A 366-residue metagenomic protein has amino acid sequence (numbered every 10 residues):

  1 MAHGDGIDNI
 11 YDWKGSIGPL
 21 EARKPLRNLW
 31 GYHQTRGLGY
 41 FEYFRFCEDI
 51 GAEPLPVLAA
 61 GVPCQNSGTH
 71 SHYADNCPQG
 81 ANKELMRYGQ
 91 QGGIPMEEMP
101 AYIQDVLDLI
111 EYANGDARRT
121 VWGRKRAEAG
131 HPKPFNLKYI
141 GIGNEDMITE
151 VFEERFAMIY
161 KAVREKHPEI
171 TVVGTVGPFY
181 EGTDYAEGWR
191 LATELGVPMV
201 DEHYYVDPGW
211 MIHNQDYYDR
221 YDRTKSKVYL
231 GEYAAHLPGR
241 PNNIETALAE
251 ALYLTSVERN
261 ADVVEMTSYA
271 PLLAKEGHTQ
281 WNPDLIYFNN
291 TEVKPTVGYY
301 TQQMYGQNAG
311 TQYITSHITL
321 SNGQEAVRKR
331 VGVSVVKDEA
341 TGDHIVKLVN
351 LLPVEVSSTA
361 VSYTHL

Functional and structural regions predicted by a protein language model:
M1-A2, E98-N114: Carboxylate/His-rich catalytic cores and anion/metal-binding grooves
D5-L38, G68-Y102, V121-G141: Aromatic- and acidic-residue-enriched carbohydrate-binding clefts of CAZyme catalytic domains
C47, L109, I140, V200 (+3 more regions): Conserved, mostly hydrophobic/aromatic
Y112, D116-R118, G130-N136, G143-M199 (+4 more regions): Active-site neighborhood of glycoside hydrolase catalytic domains
M199, H203-G277, W281-G306: Catalytic-core region of carbohydrate-active enzymes that cleave or remodel glycosidic bonds
N322-E339: Low-complexity, acidic Ser/Thr/Pro/Gly-rich terminal tails and inter-domain linkers that flank the onset of structured
D343-N350: Short, well-ordered beta-strand segments enriched in hydrophobic/aromatic residues
T364-H365: Conserved small/polar residues in nucleotide/adenosyl-binding loops
